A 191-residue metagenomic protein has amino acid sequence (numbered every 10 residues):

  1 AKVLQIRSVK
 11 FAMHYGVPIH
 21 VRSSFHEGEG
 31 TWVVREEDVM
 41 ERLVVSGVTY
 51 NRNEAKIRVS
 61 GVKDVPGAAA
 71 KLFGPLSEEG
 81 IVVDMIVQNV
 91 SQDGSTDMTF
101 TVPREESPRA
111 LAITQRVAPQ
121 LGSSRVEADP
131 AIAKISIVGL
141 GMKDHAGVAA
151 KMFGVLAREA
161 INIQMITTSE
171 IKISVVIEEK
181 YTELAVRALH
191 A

Functional and structural regions predicted by a protein language model:
A1-T168, K172-A191: C-terminal catalytic "cap/lid" subdomain
